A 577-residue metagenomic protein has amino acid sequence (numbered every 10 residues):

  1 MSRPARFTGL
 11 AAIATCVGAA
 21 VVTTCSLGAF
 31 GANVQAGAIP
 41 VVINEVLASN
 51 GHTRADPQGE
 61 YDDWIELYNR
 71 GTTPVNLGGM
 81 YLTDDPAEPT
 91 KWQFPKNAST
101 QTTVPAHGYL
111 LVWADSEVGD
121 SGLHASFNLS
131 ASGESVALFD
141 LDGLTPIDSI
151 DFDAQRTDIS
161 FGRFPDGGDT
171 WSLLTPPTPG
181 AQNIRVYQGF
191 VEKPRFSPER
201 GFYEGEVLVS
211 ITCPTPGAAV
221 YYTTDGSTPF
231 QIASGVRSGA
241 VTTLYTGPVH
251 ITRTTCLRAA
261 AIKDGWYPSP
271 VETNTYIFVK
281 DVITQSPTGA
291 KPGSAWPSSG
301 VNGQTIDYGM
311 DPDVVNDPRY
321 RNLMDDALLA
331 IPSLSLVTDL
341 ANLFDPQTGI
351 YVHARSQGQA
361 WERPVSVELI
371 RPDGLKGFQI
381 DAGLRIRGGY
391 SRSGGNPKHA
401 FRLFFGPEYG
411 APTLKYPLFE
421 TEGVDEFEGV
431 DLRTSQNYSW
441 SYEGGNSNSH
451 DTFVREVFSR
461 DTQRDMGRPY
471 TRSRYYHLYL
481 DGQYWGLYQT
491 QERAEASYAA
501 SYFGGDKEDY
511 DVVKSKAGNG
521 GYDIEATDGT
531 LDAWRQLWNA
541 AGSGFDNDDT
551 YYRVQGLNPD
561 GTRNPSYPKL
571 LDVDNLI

Functional and structural regions predicted by a protein language model:
M1-L10: N-terminal secretory signal peptides that target proteins for export/translocation
A11-A29: Bacterial N-terminal signal peptides
F30-L174: Activation on beta-sandwich/Ig-like modules and their edge loops
A36, T103, V112, Q155-D158 (+3 more regions): Short, compositionally stereotyped local motifs that mark structural "simplifiers"
V42-E45, E66, Y81, L110-V112 (+10 more regions): Structural recognition of the beta-strand scaffold that forms the well-ordered cores of secreted hydrolase catalytic
I43, I65, H107, V136-L138 (+7 more regions): Residue-level detector of buried hydrophobic side-chain packing in well-ordered secondary-structure elements
A360-F427, R472-Y522: Carboxylate/His-rich catalytic cores and anion/metal-binding grooves
Y416-D451, Q483, Q489-I577: ATP-dependent phospho-/nucleotidyl transfer catalytic cores
